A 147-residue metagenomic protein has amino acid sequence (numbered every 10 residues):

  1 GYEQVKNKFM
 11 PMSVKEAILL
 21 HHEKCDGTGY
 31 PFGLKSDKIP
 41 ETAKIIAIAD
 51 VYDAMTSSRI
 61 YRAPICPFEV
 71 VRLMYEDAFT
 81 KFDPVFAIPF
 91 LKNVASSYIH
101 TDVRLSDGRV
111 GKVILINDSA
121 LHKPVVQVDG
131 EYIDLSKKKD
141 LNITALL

Functional and structural regions predicted by a protein language model:
G1-L146: Histidine- and acidic-residue-rich, metal-dependent catalytic cores
